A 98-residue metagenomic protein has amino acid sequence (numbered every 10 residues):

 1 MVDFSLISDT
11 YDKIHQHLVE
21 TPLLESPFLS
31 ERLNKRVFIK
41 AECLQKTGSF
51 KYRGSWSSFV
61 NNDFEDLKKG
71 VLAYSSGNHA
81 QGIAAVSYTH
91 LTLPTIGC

Functional and structural regions predicted by a protein language model:
M1-L91: PLP-dependent amino-acid enzyme catalytic core
H90-C98: Single conserved hydrophobic/aromatic residue that forms the stacking wall/gate of nucleotide- or nucleobase-binding
